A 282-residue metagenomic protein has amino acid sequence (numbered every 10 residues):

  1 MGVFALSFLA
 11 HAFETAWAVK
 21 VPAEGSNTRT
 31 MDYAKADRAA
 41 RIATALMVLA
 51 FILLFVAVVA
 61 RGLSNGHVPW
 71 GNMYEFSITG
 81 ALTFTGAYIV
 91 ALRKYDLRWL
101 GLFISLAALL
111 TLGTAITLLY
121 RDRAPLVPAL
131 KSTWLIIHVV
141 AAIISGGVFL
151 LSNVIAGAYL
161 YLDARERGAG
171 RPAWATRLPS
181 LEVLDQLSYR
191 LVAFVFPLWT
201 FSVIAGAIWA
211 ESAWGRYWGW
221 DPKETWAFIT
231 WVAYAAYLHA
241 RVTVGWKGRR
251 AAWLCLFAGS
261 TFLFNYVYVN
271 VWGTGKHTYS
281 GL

Functional and structural regions predicted by a protein language model:
M1-L282: Polytopic transmembrane helical bundles with strong interfacial aromatic enrichment
